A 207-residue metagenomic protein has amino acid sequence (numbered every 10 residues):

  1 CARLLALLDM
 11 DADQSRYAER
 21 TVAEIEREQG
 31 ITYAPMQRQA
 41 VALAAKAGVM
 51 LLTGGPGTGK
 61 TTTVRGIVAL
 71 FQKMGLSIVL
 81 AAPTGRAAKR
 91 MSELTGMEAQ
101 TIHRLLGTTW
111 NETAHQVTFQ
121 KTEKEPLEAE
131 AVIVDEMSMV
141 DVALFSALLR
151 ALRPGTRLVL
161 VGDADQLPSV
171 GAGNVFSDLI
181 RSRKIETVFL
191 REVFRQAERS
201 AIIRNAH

Functional and structural regions predicted by a protein language model:
C1-H207: Conserved ATP-binding/catalytic motifs of P-loop helicase motor domains
